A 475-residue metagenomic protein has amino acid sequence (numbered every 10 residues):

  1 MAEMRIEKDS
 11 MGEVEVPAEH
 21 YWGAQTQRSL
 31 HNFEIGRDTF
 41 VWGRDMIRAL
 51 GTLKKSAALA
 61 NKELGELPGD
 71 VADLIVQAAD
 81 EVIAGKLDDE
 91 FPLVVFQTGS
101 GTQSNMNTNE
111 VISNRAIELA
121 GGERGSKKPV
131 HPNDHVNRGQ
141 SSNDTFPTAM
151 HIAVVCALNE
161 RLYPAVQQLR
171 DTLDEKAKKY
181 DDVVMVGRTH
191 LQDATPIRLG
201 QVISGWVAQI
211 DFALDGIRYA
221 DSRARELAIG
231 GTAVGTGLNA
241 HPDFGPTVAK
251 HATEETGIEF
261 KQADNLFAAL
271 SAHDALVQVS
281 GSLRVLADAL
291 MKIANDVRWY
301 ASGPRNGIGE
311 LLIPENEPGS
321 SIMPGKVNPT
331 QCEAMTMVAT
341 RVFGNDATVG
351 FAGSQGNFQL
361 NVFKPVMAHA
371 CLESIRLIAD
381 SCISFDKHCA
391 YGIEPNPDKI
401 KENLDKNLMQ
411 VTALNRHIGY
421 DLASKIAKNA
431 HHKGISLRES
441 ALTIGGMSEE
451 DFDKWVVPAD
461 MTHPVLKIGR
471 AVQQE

Functional and structural regions predicted by a protein language model:
M1-R470, E475: Conserved, well-structured ligand/cofactor-binding cores
